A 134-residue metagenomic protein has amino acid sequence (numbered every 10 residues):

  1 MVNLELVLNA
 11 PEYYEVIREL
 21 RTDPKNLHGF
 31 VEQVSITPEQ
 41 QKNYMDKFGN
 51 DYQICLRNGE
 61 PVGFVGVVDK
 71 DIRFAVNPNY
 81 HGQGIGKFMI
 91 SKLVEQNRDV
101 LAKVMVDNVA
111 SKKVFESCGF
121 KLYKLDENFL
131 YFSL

Functional and structural regions predicted by a protein language model:
M1-E12: Conserved N-terminal entry element of GNAT/NAT acetyltransferase domains
K25-N43: Conserved GNAT-fold acetyl-CoA-binding loop/helix
V34-T37, G63-K70: A conserved beta-strand-loop-helix scaffold within acyl/acetyltransferase catalytic domains
D51-G63: Conserved beta-hairpin
F64, Y123-L125: Residue-level detector of high-confidence beta-strand sites
V68-I85, V104-M105: A short, internal acetyl-CoA/4′-phosphopantetheine-binding micro-motif in the GNAT/acyltransferase core
G82-Q96, V109-S117: Conserved acetyl-CoA-binding loop-helix of GNAT-fold acetyltransferases
A102-S117, K121, N128-F129: Conserved beta-strand-loop-alpha-helix junction that forms the acyl-donor binding cleft
